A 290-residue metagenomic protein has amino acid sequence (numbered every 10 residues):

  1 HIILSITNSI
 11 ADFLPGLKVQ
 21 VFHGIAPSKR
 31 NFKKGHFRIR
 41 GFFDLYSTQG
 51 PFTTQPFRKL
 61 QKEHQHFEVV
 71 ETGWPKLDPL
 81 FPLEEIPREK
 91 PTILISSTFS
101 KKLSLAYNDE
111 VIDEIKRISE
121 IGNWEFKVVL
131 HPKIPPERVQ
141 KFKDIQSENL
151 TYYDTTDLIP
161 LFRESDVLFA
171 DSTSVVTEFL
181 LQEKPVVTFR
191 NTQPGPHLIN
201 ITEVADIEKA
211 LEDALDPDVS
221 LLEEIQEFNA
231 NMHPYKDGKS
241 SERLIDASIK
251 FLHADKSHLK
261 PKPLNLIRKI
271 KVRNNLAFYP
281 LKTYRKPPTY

Functional and structural regions predicted by a protein language model:
H1-F81: Active-site and donor-binding regions of nucleotide-sugar-utilizing enzymes
L4, V19-Q20, L45-S47, V70-T72 (+5 more regions): Hydrophobic/aromatic beta-strand patches that form the interior of the parallel beta-sheet core in alpha/beta enzyme
S5-I10, L14-F22, T156-L198: A donor-sugar binding/catalytic signature common to diverse glycosyltransferases and related nucleotide-sugar
R30-K34, P91, S96, E164 (+4 more regions): Catalytic cores of nucleotide-enabled group-transfer and carboxylate-activating enzymes in metabolic and assembly-line
R40, H66-E68, K143, S174-K236: Catalytic binding pocket for nucleotide-activated donors in carbohydrate/polymer assembly enzymes
V69-F142, K236, E242: Conserved catalytic-core segment of nucleotide-activated headgroup transferases in glycan assembly
Q140-D154: Nucleotide-activated donor-binding/catalytic signature segment of Leloir-type glycosyltransferases, i.e., the conserved
L215-Y290: C-terminal amphipathic helix plus adjacent low-complexity, charged tail appended to glycosyltransferase catalytic
